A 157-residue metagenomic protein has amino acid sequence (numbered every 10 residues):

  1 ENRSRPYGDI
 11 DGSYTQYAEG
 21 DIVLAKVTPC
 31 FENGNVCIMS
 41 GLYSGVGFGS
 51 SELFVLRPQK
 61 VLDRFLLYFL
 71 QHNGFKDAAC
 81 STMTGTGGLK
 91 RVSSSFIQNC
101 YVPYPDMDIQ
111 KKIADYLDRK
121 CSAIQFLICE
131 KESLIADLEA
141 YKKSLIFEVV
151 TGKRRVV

Functional and structural regions predicted by a protein language model:
E1-I22, I38: Sequence-specific dsDNA recognition surfaces
R3, S81-M83: Short coil/turn segments at secondary-structure boundaries
I10-D11, L42, T86, S122 (+1 more regions): Short, solvent-exposed loop/turn positions at domain surfaces that link secondary-structure elements or cap domain
E19-N73, S93: A short beta-sheet element
V46-F54, T84-K111: A short glycine-rich beta-alpha junction/loop motif
F65-Y68, A78, N99, I109-I113: Short, solvent-exposed alpha-helical surface patches in well-structured domains
P103-V157: Amphipathic alpha-helical coiled-coil/heptad-repeat segments
